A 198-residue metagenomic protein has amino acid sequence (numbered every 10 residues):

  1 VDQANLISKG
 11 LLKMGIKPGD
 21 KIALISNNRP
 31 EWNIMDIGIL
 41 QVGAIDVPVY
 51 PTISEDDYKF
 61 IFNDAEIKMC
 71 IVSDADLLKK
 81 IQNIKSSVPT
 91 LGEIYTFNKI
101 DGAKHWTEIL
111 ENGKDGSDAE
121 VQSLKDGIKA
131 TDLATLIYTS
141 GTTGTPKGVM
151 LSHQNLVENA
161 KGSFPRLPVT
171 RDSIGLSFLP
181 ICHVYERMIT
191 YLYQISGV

Functional and structural regions predicted by a protein language model:
I7-E55, F178: Conserved AMP-binding/adenylate-forming
M14, Q41-E111: Structural core segment of the AMP-binding/adenylate-forming
I22, I39, C70, L133 (+3 more regions): Conserved S/T- and glycine-rich ATP-binding loop of Class I adenylate-forming
D36-V42, D64, H183, Q194-I195: Short hydrophobic alpha-helices that are characteristic scaffold elements of the AMP-binding
T96, D101, K114-Y138, T145 (+1 more regions): Conserved pre-ATP/AMP-binding loop-to-beta segment of ANL
A134-A160: Conserved AMP-binding A3 loop
V157-V198: Conserved AMP-binding/adenylation subdomain of ANL enzymes
